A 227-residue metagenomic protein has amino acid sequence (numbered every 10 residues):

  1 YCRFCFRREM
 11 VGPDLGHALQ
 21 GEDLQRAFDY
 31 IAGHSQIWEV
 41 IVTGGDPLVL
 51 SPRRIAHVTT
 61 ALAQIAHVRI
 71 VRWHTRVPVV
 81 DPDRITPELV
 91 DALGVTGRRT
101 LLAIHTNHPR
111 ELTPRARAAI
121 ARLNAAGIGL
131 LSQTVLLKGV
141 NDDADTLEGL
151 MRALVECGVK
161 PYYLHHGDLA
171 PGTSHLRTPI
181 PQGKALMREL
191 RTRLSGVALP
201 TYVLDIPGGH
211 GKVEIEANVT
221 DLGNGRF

Functional and structural regions predicted by a protein language model:
Y1-G21, W73: Canonical Radical SAM [4Fe-4S] cluster-binding loop centered on the CxxxCxxC motif and its immediate flanking residues
F4-F6, F28, F227: Phenylalanine-focused residue identity feature
R8, G44-G45, R76: Fold-independent oxyanion-binding glycine-rich loops and adjacent beta-strand/coil segments at enzyme active sites
V11-L15, D46, S174: Short coil/turn segments at secondary-structure junctions
L24-E39, L48-L194: Conserved AdoMet/S-adenosylmethionine-binding subsite of the radical SAM
E39-V40, T220: Short, flexible coil/turn micro-motifs enriched in small/turn-prone residues
M187-F227: C-terminal accessory regions of radical SAM enzymes
